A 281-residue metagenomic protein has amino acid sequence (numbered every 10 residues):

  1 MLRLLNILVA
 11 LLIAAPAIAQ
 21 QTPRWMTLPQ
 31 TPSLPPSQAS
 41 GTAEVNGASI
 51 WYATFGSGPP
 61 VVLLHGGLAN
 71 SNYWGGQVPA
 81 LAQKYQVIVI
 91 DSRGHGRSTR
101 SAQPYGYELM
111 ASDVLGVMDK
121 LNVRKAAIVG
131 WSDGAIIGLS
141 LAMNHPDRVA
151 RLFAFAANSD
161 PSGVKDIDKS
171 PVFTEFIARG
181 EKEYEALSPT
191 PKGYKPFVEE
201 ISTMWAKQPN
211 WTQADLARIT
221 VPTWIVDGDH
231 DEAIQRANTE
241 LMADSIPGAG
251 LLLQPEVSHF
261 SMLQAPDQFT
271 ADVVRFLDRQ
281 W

Functional and structural regions predicted by a protein language model:
L2-L4, L8, A15-V61, K84-Y85 (+1 more regions): Alpha/beta-hydrolase fold catalytic core
A48-R97: Conserved HGGG/HGGXW glycine-rich cap/lid loop of the alpha/beta-hydrolase fold
F55, V89-V129: Active-site loop/oxyanion-hole signature of alpha/beta-hydrolase fold enzymes
I136-N144, A150-K182: Flexible "cap/lid" loop of the alpha/beta hydrolase fold
I219, I225-D227: Short beta-strand/loop motif that positions the catalytic acidic residue of the alpha/beta-hydrolase fold
H230-I234: Acidic catalytic loop of the alpha/beta-hydrolase fold
A243-F260: Catalytic histidine neighborhood in serine/cysteine hydrolases with alpha/beta-hydrolase-type architecture
P255-W281: Catalytic active-site module of serine/aspartate enzymes centered on a nucleophile-bearing elbow/loop
